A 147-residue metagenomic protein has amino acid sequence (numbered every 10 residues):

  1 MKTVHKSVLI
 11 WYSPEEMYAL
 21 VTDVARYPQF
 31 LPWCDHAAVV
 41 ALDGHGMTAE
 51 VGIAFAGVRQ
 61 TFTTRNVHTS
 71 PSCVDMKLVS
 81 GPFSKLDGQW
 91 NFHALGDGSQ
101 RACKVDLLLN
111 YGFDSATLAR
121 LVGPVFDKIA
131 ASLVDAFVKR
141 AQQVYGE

Functional and structural regions predicted by a protein language model:
M1-G46, E147: Hydrophobic ligand-binding cavity/cleft-lining segments
T3-S7, G46-T48, T61-T63, C73 (+2 more regions): Intrinsic-disorder/low-complexity, polar/charged segments enriched in Ser/Thr/Lys/Arg/Asp/Glu/Gln
K6-V8, A37, F62-V67, D87-A94 (+1 more regions): Hydrophobic/aromatic beta-strand elements that line small-molecule binding cavities or substrate pockets in beta-rich
P14, A41-H45, H68-P71, N91-K104: A short, structured loop/turn motif at beta-sheet edges
M17-Y18, Y27, A49, N66 (+2 more regions): Hydrophobic pocket/interface hotspot
A25, F126, A130, V134 (+1 more regions): Short amphipathic alpha-helical signal-transduction/dimerization elements
A38-P82, A136, R140: Glycine-rich portal/gate segments that line the openings of hydrophobic small-molecule binding cavities
K77-S132: Beta-strand/loop substructures that line and gate deep hydrophobic ligand-binding cavities in soluble
